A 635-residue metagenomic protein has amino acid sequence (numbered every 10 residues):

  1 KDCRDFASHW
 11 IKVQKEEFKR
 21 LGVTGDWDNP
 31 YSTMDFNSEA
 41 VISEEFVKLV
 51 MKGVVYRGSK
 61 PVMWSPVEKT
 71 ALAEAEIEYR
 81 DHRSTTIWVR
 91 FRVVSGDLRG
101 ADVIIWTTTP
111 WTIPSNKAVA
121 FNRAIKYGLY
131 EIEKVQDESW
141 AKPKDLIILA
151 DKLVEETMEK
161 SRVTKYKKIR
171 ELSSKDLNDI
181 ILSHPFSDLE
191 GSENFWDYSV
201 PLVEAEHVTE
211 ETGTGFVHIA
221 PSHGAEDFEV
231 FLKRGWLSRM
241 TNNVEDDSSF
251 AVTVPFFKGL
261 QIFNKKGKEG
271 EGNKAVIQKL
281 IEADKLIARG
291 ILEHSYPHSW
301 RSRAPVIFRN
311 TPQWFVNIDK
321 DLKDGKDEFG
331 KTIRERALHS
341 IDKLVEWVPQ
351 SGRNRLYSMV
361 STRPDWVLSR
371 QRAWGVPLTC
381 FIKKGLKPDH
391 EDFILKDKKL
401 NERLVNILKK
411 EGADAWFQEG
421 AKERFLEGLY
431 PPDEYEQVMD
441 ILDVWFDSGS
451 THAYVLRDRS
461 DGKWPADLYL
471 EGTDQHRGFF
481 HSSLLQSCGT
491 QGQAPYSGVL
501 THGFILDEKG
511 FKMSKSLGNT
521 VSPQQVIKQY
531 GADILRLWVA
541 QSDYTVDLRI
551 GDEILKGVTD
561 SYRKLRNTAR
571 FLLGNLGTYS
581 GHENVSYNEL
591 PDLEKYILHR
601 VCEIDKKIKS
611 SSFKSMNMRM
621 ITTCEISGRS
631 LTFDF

Functional and structural regions predicted by a protein language model:
K1-S115, E133-Q136, D176-I181, G191-S192 (+9 more regions): Residue patterns forming the tRNA-binding/recognition surfaces of aminoacyl-tRNA synthetases and related DALR
I42, V50-I77, H82, T157-K168 (+5 more regions): Amphipathic alpha-helical
A71-R80, S84-D102, D197-S199, P364-S369 (+6 more regions): Flexible, glycine/threonine-enriched loop-and-boundary segments that flank and lead into catalytic domains of large
V93-A101, I132-K142, K160-E171, K175 (+4 more regions): Short, glycine- and charge-enriched coil/turn segments that flank and shape catalytic ligand pockets
W111-A124, Y130, T157-M158, D227-W236 (+3 more regions): Short active-site loop/helix that positions an aromatic residue
A118, I125-F216, A225, E229: Protease-associated
R234-D247, R372-W374, K398, R403-D547: Alpha-helical recognition segments enriched in aromatics with Gly/Pro capping that present substrate-recognition
G577-F635: Conserved nucleotide- and phosphate/pyrophosphate-binding catalytic cores in adenylate/nucleotidyl-handling enzymes
